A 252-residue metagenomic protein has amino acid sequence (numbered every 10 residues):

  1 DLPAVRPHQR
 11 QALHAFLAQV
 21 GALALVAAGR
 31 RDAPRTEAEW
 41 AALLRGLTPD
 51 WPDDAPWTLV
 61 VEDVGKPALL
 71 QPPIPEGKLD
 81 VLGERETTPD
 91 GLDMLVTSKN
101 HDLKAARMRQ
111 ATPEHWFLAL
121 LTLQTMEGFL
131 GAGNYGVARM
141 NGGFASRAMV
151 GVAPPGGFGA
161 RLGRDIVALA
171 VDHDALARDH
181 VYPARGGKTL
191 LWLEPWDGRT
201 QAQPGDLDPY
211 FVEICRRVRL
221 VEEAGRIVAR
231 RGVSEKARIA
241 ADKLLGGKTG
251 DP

Functional and structural regions predicted by a protein language model:
D1-P204, E213-I214, E223, V228-P252: Conserved small-residue
L207: Conserved kinase catalytic-core segment
Y210: OB-fold ssDNA-binding interfaces and closely related basic DNA-contact patches used across DNA replication/repair
V218-L220: A structural signal for short hydrophobic beta-strand segments in well-ordered beta-sheet cores
